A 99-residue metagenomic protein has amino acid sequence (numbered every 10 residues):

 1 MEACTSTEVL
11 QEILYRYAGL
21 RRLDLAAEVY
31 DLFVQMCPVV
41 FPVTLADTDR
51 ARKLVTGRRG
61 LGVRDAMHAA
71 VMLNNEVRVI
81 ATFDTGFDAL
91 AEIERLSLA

Functional and structural regions predicted by a protein language model:
M1-R58, L73-N74, L90, E94: PIN-domain endoribonuclease scaffold, especially VapC-family toxins
T7, D65-A69: Conserved glycosyltransferase catalytic-site signature
L61-G62: A beta-strand edge to alpha-helix "cap/lid" segment located at domain peripheries
A69-A99: Acidic, PIN/NYN-like endoribonuclease modules and their adjacent C-terminal/linker elements
